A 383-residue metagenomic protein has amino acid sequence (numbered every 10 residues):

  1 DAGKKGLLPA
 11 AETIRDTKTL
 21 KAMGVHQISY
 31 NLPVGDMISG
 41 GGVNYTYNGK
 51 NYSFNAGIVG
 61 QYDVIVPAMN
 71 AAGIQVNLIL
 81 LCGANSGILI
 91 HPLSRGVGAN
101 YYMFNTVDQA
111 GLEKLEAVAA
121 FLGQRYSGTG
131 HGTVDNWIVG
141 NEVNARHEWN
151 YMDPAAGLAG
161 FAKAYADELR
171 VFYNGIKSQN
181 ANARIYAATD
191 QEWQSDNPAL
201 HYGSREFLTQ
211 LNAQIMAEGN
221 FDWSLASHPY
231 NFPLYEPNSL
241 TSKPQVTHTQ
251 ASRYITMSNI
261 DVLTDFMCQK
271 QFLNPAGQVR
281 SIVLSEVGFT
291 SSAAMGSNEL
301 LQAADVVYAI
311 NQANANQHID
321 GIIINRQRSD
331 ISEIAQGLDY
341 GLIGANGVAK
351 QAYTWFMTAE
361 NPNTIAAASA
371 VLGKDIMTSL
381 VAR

Functional and structural regions predicted by a protein language model:
D1-V34: Boundary/entry segment of secreted carbohydrate-active catalytic domains
K4-G6, Q27-S29, G73-N77, V134-I138 (+4 more regions): Structural preference for beta-strand elements that scaffold enzyme active sites
G6-P9, N44, G49-K50, I90 (+4 more regions): Aromatic-rich peripheral "rim/lid" segments of glycoside hydrolase catalytic domains that contact and position glycan
P9-A22, L115-R125, H201-A213, Q302-Q312: Short, acidic/polar
T13, I58, Y62, L115 (+8 more regions): Aromatic/hydrophobic pocket-lining residues that form the small-molecule binding cavity in soluble enzyme cores
I14-T17, L112-L115, G130-D135, G160-G296: Noncatalytic carbohydrate-binding groove/subsite architecture in carbohydrate-active enzymes
M23-S195, F232-P233, S329-I334: Substrate-binding cleft and catalytic face of glycoside hydrolase catalytic domains, especially the flexible beta-alpha
G87-D108, S195-N212, S292-V307: Short, electropositive alpha-helical surface patch
